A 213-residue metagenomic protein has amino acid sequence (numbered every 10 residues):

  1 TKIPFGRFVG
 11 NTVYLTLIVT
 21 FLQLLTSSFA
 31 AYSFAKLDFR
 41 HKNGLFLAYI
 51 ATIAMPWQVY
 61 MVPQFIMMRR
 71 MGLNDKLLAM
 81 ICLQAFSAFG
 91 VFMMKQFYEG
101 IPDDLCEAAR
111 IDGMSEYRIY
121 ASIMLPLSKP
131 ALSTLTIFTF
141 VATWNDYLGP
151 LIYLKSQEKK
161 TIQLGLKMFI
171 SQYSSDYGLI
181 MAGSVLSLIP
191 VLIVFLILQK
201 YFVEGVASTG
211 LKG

Functional and structural regions predicted by a protein language model:
T1-G213: A structural signal for multi-pass alpha-helical bundles of membrane permease subunits that mediate small-molecule
